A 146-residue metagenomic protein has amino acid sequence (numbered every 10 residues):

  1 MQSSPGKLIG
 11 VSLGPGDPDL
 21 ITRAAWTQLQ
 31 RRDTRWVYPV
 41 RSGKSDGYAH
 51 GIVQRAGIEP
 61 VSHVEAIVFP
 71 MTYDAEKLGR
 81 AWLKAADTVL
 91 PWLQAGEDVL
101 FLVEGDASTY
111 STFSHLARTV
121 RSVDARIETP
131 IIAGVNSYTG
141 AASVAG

Functional and structural regions predicted by a protein language model:
M1-I67: Glycine-rich, flexible N-terminal cofactor/catalytic loop recognition
K7-V11, E97-V103: Generic beta-sheet signal
G16, I21, L78-L90: Glycine-rich, highly charged phosphate/nucleotide-binding loops
Q28-R31, D87-E97: Glycine-rich phosphate/diphosphate-binding loops that line cofactor/substrate pockets in enzymes
Y38, A66, F101-V103, T129-G134: General beta-strand structural signal in soluble alpha/beta enzymes
H63-L83: Phosphate/nucleotide-donor binding subsite
G105-G146: Class I SAM-dependent methyltransferase SAM-binding "motif I" and its flanking Rossmann-like core
